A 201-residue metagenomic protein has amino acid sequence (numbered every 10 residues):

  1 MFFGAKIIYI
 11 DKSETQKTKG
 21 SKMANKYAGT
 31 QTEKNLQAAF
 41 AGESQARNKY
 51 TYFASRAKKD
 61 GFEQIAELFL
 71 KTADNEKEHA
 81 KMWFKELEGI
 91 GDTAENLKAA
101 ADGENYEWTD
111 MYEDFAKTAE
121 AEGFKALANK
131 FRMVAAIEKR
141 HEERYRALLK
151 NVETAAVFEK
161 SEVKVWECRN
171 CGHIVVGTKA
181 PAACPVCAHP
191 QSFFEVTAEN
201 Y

Functional and structural regions predicted by a protein language model:
F3-K22: Short, Lys/Arg-enriched N-terminal segments with co-localized hydrophobic residues within the first ~10-30 amino acids
K22-Y201: Non-heme di-metal
